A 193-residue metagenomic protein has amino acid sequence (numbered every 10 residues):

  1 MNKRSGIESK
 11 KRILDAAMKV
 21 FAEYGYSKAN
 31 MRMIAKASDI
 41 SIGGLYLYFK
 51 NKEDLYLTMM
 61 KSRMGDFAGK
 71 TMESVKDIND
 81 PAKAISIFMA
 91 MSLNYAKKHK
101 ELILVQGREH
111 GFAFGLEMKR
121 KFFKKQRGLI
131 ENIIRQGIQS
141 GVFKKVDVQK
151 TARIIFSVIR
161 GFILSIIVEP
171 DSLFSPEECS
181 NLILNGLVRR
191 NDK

Functional and structural regions predicted by a protein language model:
M1-E8, N191-K193: N-terminal intrinsically disordered/low-complexity leader segments
R12, A16, V20-D54, T58-M59: Helix-turn-helix
L14, Y56-M60, M64, I85 (+4 more regions): Amphipathic, non-transmembrane alpha-helical scaffold segments
A16-V20, Y95, V158: Short amphipathic alpha-helical elements of helix-turn-helix/winged-helix folds
T58, M72-K98, T151-I155, P176: Hydrophobic alpha-helical connector segments
G65-A68, G115-S140, Q149-R153: Amphipathic alpha-helical packing segments from all-alpha helical-bundle domains
L93-N132, L164: Short secondary-structure transition hinges
I103-R108, I138-I183, K193: Hydrophobic/aromatic-rich alpha-helical bundle segments in the mid-to-C-terminal region
